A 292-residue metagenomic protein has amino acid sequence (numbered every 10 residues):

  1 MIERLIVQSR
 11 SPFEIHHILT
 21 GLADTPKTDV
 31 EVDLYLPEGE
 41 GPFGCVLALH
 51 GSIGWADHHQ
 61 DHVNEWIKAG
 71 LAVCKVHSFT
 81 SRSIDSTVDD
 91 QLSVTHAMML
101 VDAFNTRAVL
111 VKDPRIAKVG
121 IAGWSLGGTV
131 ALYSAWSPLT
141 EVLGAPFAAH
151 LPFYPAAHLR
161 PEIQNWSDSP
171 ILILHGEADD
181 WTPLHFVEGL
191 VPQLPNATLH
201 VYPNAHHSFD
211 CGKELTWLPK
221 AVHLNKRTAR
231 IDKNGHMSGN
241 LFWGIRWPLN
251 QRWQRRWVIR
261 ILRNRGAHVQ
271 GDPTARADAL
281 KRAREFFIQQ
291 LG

Functional and structural regions predicted by a protein language model:
M1-G41: N-terminal cap/lid segment of alpha/beta-hydrolase-fold proteins
E40-F43, A48-D85, L159-R160, A178-P183: Short substrate-entry loop that stabilizes the transition state in hydrolases
H58, Q91-P114, Y133: Alpha/beta-hydrolase active-site loop
D113-S125: Alpha/beta-hydrolase fold nucleophile elbow
G128-E141: Short glycine-enriched nucleophile-adjacent loop and the immediately C-terminal alpha-helix near the catalytic center
E141-A156: A conserved short beta-strand
S167, I173-H175, D179: Short beta-strand/loop motif that positions the catalytic acidic residue of the alpha/beta-hydrolase fold
P195-A197, N204-G292: Alpha/beta-hydrolase-fold serine-hydrolase catalytic core, especially in secreted/extracellular enzymes
